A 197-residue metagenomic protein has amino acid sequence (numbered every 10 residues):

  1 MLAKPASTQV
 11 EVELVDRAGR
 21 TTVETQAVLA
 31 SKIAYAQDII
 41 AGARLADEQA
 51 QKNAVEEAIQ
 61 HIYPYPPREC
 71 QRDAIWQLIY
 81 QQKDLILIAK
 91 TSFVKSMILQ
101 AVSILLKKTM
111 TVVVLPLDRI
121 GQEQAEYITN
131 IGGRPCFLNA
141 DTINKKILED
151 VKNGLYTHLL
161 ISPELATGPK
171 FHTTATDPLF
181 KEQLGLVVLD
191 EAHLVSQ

Functional and structural regions predicted by a protein language model:
L2-L45: Interdomain "pre-motor" coupling segment immediately N-terminal to P-loop NTPase/helicase cores
Y35-K90, A101: Conserved pre-motif I regulatory segment
Y80-L87, K108-T111, L155-T157: Pre-Walker A (Motif I) flank of P-loop NTPase domains
L87, V113, C136, L159-I161 (+1 more regions): Hydrophobic positions in the central parallel beta-sheet of the AAA+
S92, D190: Conserved G/P- and acidic residue-centered "switch" motifs that form tight phosphate/ATP-binding loops in soluble
S96-A101, L105-I143, S162-T167: Conserved Walker A/P-loop ATP-binding site and its immediately adjacent core in helicase/helicase-like ATPase domains
Q100, D141-L186, L194-Q197: Conserved helix/coil segment N-terminal to the catalytic DExD/H
G132, A192-H193: ASCE RecA-like P-loop NTPase motor cores that couple ATP hydrolysis to mechanical translocation on nucleic acids
